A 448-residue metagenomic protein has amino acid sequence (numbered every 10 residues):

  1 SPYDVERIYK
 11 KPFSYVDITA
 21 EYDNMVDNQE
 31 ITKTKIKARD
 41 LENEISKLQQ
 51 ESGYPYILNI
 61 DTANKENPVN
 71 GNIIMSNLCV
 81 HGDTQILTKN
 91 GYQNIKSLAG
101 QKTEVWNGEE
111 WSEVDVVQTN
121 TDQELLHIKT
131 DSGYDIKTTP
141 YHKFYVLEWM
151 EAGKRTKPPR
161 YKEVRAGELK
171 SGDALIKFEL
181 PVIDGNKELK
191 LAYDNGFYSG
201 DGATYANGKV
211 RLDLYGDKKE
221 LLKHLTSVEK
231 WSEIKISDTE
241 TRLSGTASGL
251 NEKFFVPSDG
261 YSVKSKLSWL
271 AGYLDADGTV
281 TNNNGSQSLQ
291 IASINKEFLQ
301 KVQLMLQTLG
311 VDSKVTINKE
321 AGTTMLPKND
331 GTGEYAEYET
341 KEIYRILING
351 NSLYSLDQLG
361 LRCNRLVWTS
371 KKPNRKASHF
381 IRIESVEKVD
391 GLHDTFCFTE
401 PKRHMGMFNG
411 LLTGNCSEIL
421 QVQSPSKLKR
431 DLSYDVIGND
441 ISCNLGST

Functional and structural regions predicted by a protein language model:
S1-M75: Conserved, charged catalytic cores of large soluble enzymes
P2-R7, N59-P68, Q118-D122, T239-L243 (+3 more regions): A glycine-rich phosphate-binding loop feature that marks nucleotide/adenosyl-phosphate handling sites
K10, Q29, K33, K47 (+4 more regions): Conserved aromatic-histidine-acidic binding/catalytic patches
K33-I45, I60-N77, H81, Q85-Y92 (+3 more regions): Conserved mixed alpha/beta core segments that line enzyme active sites in large multi-domain catalysts
Q49-C79, D201, D213-D217, S227-V228 (+1 more regions): Function-dense linear segments that define catalytic or interfacial modules in macromolecule-processing proteins
V69-G71, D357-L359, M407-L411: Short conserved micro-motifs at the rims of enzyme active sites and ligand-binding pockets
C79-Q85, Q101, N107-E110, D115-T324 (+2 more regions): Intein-associated homing endonuclease modules of the LAGLIDADG/DOD-type, together with closely related HINT-family
L250-F255, L326-R375: Long, continuous compositionally biased terminal/linker segments
